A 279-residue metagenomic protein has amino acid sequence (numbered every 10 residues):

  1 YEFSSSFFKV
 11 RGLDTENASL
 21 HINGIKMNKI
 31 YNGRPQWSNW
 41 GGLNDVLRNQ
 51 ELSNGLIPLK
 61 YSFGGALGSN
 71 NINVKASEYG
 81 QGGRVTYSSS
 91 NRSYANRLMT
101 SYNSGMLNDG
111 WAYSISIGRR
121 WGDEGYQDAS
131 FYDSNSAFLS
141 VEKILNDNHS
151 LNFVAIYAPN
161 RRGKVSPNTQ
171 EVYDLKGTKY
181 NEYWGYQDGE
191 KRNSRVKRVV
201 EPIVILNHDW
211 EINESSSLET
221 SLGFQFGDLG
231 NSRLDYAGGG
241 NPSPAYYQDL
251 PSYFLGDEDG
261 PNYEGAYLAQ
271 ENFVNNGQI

Functional and structural regions predicted by a protein language model:
Y1-E2, S62-G64, S90-Y94, A129-D133 (+2 more regions): Short sequence motifs at beta-strands and strand-loop junctions characteristic of Gram-negative outer-membrane
Y1-K26, G55: Extracytoplasmic beta-strand/coil segments of soluble accessory domains associated with Gram-negative outer-membrane
S5, G65-L67, A95-M99, S134-S136 (+4 more regions): Transmembrane beta-barrel architecture of outer-membrane proteins
S6-K9, W37-G41, Q50-L52, G64-T86 (+1 more regions): N-terminal periplasmic accessory domains that precede and gate Gram-negative outer-membrane beta-barrel machines
T15, M27, S90-R92, R120-G122 (+3 more regions): Structural signature of outer-membrane beta-barrel domains
I25-L56, I72-K75, K179: Short acidic/polar hinge/loop motifs at secondary-structure boundaries that mediate gating or recognition
R84, S89-G122, Y126-V165, V204-I212: Transmembrane beta-barrel wall of Gram-negative outer-membrane proteins
E142, S150-N207, G230-I279: Acidic/polar loop-and-plug regions of large Gram-negative outer-membrane beta-barrel proteins
